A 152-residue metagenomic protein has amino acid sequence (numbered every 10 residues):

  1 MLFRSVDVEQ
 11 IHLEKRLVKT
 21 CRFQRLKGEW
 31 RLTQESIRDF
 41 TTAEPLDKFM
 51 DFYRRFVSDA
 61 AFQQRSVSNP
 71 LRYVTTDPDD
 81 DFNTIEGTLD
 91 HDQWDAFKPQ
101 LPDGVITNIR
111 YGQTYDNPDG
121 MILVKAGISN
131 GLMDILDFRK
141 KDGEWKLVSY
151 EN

Functional and structural regions predicted by a protein language model:
S5-E9, M121-L123: Short, hydrophobic/proline-enriched secondary-structure or compact coil segments at domain edges
D7-A43, G131-N152: Short beta-strand edge/turn micro-motifs at domain boundaries
I11, E44, F82-I85, V124-A126 (+1 more regions): Short, flexible coil/linker segments at or flanking structured domains
K15, Q24-R65, R72-F82: Surface-exposed beta-loop interaction hotspot
R25, L89-D92, I106, K140: Alpha-helical structural elements
D77-L101: Mature extracytoplasmic domains of secretory-pathway proteins
Q100-N152: Hydrophilic extracytoplasmic domains
